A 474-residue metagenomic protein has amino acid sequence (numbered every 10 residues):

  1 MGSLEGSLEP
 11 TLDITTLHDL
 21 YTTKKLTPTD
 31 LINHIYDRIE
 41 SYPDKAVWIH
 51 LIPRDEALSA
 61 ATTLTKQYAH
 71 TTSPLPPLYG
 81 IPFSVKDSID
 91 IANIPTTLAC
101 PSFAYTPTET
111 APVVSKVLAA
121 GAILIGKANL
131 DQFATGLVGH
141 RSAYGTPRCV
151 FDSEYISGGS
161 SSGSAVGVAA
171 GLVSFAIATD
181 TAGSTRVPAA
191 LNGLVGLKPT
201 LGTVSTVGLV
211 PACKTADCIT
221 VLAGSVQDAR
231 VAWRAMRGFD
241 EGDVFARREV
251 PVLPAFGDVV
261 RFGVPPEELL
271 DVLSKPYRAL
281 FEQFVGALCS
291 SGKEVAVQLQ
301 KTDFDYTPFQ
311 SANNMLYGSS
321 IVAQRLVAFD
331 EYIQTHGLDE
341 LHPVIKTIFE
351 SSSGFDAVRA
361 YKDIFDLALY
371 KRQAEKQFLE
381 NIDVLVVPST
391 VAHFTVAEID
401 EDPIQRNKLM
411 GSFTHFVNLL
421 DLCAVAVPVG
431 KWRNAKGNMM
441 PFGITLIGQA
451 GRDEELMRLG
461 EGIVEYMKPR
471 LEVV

Functional and structural regions predicted by a protein language model:
M1-S59, S290-E294, E472-V474: An N-terminal boundary/leader segment
E5, P77-P101, V259-G263, S319-K376 (+1 more regions): Short helix-loop capping/hinge segments that flank enzyme active sites or metal/cofactor-binding pockets
T15-T22, V327-L419: Serine-dependent amide/ester hydrolase catalytic core
P28-N33, T62, K275-D303, F329-D339 (+2 more regions): Acyltransferase
S41, S115, A169-D271, E282-A287 (+6 more regions): Structural helix-boundary/capping segments
R54-T63, G121-A122, D131: Long amphipathic alpha-helix in the N-terminal Rossmann-like dinucleotide-binding domain of NAD(P)-dependent
L64-P82, D228, L253-G263: Immediate post-signal peptide segment of exported/extracytoplasmic ligand-binding proteins
L78-I219, P265-E267, S389-Q405: Short glycine/serine-rich loop/turn segments
